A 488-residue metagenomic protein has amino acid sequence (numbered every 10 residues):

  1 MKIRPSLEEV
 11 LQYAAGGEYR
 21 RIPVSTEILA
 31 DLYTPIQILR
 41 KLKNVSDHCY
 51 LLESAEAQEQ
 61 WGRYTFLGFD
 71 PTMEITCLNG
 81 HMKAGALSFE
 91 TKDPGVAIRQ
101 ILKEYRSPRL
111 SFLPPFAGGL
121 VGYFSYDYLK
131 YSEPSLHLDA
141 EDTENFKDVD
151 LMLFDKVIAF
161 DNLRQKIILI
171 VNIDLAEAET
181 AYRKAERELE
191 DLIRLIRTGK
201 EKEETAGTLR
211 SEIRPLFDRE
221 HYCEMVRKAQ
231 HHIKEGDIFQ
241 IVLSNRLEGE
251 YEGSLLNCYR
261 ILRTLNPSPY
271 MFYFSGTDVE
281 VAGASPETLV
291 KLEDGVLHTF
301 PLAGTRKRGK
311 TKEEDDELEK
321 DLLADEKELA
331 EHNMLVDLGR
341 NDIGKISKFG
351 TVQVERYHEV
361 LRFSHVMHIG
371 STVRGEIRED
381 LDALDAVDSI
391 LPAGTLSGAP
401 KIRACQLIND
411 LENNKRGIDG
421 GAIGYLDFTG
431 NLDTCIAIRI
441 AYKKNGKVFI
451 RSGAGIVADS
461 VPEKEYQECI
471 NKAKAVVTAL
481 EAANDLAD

Functional and structural regions predicted by a protein language model:
M1-D488: Extended alpha-helical targeting/anchoring segments, especially N-terminal organellar/secretory targeting helices
